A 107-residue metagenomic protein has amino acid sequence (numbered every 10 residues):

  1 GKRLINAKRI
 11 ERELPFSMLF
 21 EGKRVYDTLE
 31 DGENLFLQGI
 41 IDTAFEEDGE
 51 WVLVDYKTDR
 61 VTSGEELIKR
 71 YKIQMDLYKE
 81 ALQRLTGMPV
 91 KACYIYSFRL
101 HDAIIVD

Functional and structural regions predicted by a protein language model:
G1-D107: Structural signature of nuclease core domains in nucleic-acid processing machines
